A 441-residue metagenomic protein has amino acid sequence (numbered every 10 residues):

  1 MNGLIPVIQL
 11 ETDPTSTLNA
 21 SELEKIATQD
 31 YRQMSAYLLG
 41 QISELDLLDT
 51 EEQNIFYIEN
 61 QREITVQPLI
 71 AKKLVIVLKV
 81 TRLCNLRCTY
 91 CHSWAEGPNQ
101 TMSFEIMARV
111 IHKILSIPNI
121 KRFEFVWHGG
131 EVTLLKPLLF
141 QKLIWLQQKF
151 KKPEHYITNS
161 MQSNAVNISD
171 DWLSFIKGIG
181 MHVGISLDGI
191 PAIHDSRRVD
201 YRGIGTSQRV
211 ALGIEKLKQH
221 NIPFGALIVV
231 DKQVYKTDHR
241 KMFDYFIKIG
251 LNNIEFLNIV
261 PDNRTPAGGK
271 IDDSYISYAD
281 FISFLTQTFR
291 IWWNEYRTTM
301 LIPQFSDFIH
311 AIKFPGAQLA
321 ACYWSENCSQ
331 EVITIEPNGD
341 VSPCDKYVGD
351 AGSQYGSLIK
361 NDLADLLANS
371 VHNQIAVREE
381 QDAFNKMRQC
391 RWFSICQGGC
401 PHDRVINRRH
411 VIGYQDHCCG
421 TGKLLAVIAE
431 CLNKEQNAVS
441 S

Functional and structural regions predicted by a protein language model:
N2-T28, L38-V77: N-terminal [4Fe-4S]-dependent radical SAM core
S43-Y57, P337-N369: A broadly conserved sequence feature marking short terminus-proximal activation segments in nucleic acid-centric
I70-E105: Canonical Radical SAM [4Fe-4S] cluster-binding loop centered on the CxxxCxxC motif and its immediate flanking residues
C84, C88-C91, C328, G339 (+5 more regions): Short cysteine clusters
I111-V126, L135-D262: Radical SAM/AdoMet-radical enzyme domain recognition
S196-Q208, E215-C328, T334, N338 (+1 more regions): Radical SAM enzyme [4Fe-4S]-AdoMet core and its adjacent flexible, acidic and glycine-rich loops/tails across
V348-S441: Flexible mid-to-C-terminal extensions adjoining Fe-S/redox cofactors in radical SAM and related proteins
